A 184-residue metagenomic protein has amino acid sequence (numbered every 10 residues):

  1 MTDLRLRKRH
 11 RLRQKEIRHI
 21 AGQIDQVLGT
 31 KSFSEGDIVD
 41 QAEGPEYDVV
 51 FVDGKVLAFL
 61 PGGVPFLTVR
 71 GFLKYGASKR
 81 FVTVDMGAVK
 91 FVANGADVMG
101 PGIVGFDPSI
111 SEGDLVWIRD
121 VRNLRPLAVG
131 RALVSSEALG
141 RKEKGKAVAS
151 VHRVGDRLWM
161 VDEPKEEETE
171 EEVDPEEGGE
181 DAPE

Functional and structural regions predicted by a protein language model:
T2-Y47, F51-V56, L60-V104, S109-E112 (+1 more regions): Beta-strand/loop-dominated core regions that host nucleotide or nucleotide-derived cofactor-binding catalytic loops
